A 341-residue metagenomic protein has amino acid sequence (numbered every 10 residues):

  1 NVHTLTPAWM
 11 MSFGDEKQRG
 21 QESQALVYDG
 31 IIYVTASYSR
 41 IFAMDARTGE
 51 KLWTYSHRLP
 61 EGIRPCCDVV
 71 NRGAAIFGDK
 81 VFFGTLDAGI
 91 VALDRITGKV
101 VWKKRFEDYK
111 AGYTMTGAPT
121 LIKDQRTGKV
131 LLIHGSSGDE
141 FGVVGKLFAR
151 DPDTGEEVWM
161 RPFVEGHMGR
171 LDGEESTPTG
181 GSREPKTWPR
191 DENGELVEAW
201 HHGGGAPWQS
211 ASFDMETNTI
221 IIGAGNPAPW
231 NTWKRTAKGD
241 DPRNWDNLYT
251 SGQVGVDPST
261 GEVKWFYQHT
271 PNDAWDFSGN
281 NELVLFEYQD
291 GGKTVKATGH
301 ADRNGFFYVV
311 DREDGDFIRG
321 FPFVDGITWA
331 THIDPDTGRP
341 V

Functional and structural regions predicted by a protein language model:
M10-L26, T54-A75, K103-L121, F141 (+5 more regions): Extracytoplasmic beta-rich repeat domains
D29-I31, G78-D79, D124, K129-V130 (+2 more regions): Short coil/turn segments that connect the beta-strands within blades of beta-propeller domains
I32-V34, F83, L132-G135, I222 (+1 more regions): Residue position within the beta-strands of beta-propeller blades
S39-R40, G89, G138-G142, P227-W230: Short glycine/acidic-enriched loop and turn motifs that connect beta-strands
D45-T48, D94-T97, P152-T154, P258-T260 (+1 more regions): Short loop/turn segments that connect beta-strands within beta-propeller blades
L86, E140-V143, K238-Y249, H300-R303: Short, solvent-exposed loop/turn segments at conserved positions within beta-propeller repeat blades
